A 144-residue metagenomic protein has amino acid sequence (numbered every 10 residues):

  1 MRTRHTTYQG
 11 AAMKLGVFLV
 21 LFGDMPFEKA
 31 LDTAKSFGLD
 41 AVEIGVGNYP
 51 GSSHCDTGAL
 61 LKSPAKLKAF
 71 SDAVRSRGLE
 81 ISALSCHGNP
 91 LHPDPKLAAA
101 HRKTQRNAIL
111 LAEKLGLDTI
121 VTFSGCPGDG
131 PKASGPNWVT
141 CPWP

Functional and structural regions predicted by a protein language model:
R4-A12: Short, Lys/Arg-enriched N-terminal segments with co-localized hydrophobic residues within the first ~10-30 amino acids
M13-L15, L79: Transmembrane beta-strand segments of Gram-negative outer membrane beta-barrel proteins
L15, T33-L39: A short, Lys/Arg-enriched amphipathic alpha-helix followed by its capping loop at the start of a domain
F18-F22, G45-Y49, C86-N89, G125-P127: Active-site beta-loop-alpha junctions enriched in small/polar residues
E28-K29, T33, K68-A69, A73-E80 (+1 more regions): Active-site acidic/histidine proton-transfer and metal-coordination neighborhood in alpha/beta enzyme cores
E43, A83-S85, V121: Conserved beta-strand positions in the central sheet of alpha/beta enzyme cores
G45-S71, G125-P131: Glycine-rich, proline-tolerant flexible connector loops at the mouths of alpha/beta enzymes
